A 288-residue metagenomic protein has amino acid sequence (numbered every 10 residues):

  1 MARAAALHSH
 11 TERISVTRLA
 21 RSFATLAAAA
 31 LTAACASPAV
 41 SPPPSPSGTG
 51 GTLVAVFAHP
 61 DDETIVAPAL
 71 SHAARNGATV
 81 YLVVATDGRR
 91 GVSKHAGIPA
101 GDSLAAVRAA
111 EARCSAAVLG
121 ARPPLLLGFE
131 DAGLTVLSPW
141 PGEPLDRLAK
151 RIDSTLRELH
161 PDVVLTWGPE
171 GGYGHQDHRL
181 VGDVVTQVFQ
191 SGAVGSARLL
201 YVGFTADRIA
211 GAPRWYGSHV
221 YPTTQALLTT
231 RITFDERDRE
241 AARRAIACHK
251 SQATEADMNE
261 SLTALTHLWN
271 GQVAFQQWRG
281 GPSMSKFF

Functional and structural regions predicted by a protein language model:
M1, I14-V16, V40: Short hydrophobic transmembrane-like helices used for membrane targeting/insertion
A2-A6: Acidic, Ala/Val/Gly-enriched low-complexity intrinsically disordered segments
L7-S15: Short, Lys/Arg-enriched N-terminal segments with co-localized hydrophobic residues within the first ~10-30 amino acids
R21-A24, C35-L53, G142-F288: Metal-dependent de-N-acetylase/amidase catalytic core
A36-L159, Q187-S191: Active-site rim/loop-helix segments in enzyme catalytic domains that contact anionic ligands
